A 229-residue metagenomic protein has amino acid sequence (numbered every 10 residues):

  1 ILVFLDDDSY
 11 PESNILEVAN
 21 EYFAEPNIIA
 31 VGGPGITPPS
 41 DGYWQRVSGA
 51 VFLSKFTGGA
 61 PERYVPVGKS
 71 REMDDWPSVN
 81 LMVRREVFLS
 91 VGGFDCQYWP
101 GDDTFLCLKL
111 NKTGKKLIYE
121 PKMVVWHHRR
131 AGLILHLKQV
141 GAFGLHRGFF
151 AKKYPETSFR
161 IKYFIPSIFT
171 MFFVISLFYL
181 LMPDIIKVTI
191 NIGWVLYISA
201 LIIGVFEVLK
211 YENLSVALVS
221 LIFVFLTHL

Functional and structural regions predicted by a protein language model:
I1-Y10: Short beta-strand-to-loop acidic/aromatic patch adjacent to the donor-nucleotide binding site
F4, V31-P34, G49-A50, G58 (+2 more regions): Short glycine/serine/threonine-enriched helix-capping/active-site loop that flanks the nucleotide-sugar donor pocket
S13-A50: Conserved donor NDP-sugar-binding/catalytic core segment of glycosyltransferases
N14, V18, R46, F105-K109 (+3 more regions): Alpha-helical elements of Rossmann-like donor-binding domains used by nucleotide-donor carbohydrate transfer enzymes
T37, G58-M82, E86, S90 (+5 more regions): A recurrent flexible, glycine/aromatic-enriched loop bordering the glycosyltransferase active site that acts as
P39, D95-S158: Catalytic donor/gating beta->alpha subdomain of glycosyltransferases that bind UDP-sugars
I161-P166: Select subsegments of transmembrane alpha-helices in polytopic membrane proteins, especially boundary-proximal
I168-H228: Membrane-embedded multi-pass helical conduit in multi-pass membrane proteins, especially envelope-biosynthetic
